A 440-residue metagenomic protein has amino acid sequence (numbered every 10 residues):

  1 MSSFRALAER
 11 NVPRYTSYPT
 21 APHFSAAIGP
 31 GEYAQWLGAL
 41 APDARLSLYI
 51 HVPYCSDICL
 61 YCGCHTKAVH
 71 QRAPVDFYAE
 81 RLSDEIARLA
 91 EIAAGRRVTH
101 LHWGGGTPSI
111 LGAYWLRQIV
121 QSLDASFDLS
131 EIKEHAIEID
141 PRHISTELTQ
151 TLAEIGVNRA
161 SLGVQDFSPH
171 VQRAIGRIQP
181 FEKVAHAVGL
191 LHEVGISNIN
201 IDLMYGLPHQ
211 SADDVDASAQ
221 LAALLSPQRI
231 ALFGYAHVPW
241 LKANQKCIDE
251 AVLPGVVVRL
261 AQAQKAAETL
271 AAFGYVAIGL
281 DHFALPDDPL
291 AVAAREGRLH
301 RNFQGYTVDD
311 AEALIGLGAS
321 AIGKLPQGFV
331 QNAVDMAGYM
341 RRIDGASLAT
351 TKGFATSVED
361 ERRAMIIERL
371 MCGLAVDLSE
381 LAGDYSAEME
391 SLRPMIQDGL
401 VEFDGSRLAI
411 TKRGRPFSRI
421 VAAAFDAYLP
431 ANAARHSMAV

Functional and structural regions predicted by a protein language model:
M1-L46: Flexible, acidic/Gly-rich N-terminal and inter-domain linker regions that tether and position cofactor-handling modules
G38-P42, A68-I92, R96-G383, A439: C-terminal scaffold of the Radical SAM
S47, L60, H135: Divalent metal-dependent hydrolysis catalytic cores, especially in the metallo-beta-lactamase
I50-T66: Local cysteine-cluster metal-coordination motifs and their immediate loop/turn environment, predominantly Fe-S cluster
A382-Q397: Short amphipathic alpha-helical interaction segments
I396-S406: A short, conserved structural fragment
R407-T411: Minor-groove-contacting beta-hairpin "wing" of winged helix-turn-helix DNA-binding domains
R413-V440: Short, amphipathic alpha-helical interaction segments positioned at domain boundaries
